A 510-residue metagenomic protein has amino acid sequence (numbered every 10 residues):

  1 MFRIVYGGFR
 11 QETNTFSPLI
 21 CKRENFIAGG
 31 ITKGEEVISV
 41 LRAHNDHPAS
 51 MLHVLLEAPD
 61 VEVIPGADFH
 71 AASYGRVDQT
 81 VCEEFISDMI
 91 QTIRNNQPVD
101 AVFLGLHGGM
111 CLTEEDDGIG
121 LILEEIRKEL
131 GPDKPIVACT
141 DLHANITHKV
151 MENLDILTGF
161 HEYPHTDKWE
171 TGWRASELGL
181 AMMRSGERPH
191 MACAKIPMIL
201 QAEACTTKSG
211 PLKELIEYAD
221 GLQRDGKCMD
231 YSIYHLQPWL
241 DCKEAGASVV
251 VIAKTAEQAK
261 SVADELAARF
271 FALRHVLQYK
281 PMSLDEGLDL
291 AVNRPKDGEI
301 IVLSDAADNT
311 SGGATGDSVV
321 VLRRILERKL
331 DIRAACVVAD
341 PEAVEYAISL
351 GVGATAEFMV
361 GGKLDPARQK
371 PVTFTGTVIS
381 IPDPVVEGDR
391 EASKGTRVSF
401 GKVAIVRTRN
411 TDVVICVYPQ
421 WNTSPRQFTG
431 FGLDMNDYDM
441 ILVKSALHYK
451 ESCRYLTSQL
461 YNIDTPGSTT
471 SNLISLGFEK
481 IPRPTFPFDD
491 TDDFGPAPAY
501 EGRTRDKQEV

Functional and structural regions predicted by a protein language model:
M1, L56-D60, P65, Q91-V102 (+1 more regions): Glycine-rich phosphate/diphosphate-binding loops that line cofactor/substrate pockets in enzymes
M1-E57: N-terminal amphipathic/basic leader segments beginning at the initiator methionine
F2, E203-R409, V414-Y418: Hard-cation-handling environments
I4-G29, V276-M282, E286, N293-D297 (+5 more regions): C-terminal regulatory/interaction regions
V5, R10-E12, F16, F26-I27 (+8 more regions): Active-site histidine-anchored catalytic micro-motif
E62-I64, S73, M110, V137 (+4 more regions): Cap/lid and interdomain-hinge subdomains that line or gate substrate/regulatory clefts in soluble alpha/beta enzymes
P65, S87, F271, V386-V510: Extended hydrophobic packing segments that form well-structured cores
P65-I86: Charged, often glycine-rich, active-site loop that binds/positions anionic groups
